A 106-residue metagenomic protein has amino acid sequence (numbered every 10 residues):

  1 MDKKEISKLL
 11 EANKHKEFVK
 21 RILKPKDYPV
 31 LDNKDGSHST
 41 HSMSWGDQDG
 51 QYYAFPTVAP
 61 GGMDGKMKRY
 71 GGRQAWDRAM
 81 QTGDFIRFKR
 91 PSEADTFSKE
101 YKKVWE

Functional and structural regions predicted by a protein language model:
M1-E106: Charge-dense, intrinsically disordered terminal/linker segments
